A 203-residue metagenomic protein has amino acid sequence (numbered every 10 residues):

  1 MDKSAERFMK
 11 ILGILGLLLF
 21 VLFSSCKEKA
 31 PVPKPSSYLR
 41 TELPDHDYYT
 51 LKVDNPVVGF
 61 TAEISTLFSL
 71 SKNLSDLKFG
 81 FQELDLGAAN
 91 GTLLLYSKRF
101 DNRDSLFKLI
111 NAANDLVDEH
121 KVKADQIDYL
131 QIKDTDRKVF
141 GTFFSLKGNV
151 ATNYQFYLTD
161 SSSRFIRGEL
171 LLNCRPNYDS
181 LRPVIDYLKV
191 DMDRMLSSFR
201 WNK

Functional and structural regions predicted by a protein language model:
D2-E6, C26-T92, D104-N114, D118-E119 (+4 more regions): N-terminal targeting sequences that direct proteins away from the cytosol to non-cytosolic compartments
G13-L22: Bacterial N-terminal signal peptides
L84, N153-D160: Short, surface-exposed beta-strand/loop micro-motifs that present aromatic residues
V139-N153: Short, Gly/Ser/Thr-enriched beta-strand-loop segments that form substrate-interacting elements of hydrolase/peptidase
N149-T152, S162-I166: Coil-to-beta-strand transition motifs
L158-S163, E169-L171: An amphipathic alpha-helical core segment
